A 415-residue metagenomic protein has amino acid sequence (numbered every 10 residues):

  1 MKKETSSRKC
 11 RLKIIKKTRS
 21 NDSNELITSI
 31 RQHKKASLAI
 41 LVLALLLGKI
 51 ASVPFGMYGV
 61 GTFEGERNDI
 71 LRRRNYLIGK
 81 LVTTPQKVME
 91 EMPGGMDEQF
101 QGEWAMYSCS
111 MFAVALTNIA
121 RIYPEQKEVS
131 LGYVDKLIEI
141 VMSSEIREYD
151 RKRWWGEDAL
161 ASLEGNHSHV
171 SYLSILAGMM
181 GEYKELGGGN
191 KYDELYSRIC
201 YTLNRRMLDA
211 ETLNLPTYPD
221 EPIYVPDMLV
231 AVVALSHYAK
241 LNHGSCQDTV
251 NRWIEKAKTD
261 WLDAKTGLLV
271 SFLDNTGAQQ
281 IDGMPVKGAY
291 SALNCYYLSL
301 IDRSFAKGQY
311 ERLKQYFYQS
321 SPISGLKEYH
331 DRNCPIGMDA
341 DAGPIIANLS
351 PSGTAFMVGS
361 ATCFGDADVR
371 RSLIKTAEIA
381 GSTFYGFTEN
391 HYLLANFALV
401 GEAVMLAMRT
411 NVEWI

Functional and structural regions predicted by a protein language model:
M1-K16: N-terminal targeting leaders characterized by basic, low-complexity, disordered sequences that direct proteins
N21-L46: N-terminal Sec-pathway targeting helices
L43-R67: Membrane-interface motif at the C-terminal end of an N-terminal transmembrane signal
V60-N75, I119-D135, Y183-R198, A239-N251 (+3 more regions): Structural helix-adjacent loops and short alpha-helical linkers that scaffold large soluble proteins
T62-G65, D69, G79-A105, I146-R153 (+2 more regions): CBM-like carbohydrate-recognition segments
Q101-G102, S108-S110, A115-L229, T410: Extended ligand-binding groove/face enriched in aromatic
W104-A120, N166-K184, I223-A239, D282-I301 (+2 more regions): Well-ordered alpha-helical segments within folded domains of soluble proteins
S171, A210-L213, E221-S352, G365: Extended ligand-binding clefts on enzyme/binding-domain cores
